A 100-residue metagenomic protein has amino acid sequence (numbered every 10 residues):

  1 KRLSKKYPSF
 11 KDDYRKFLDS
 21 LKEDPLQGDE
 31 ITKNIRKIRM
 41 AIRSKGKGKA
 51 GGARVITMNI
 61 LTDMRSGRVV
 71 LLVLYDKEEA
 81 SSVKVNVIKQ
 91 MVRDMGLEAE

Functional and structural regions predicted by a protein language model:
K1-D13: Arg/Lys-rich, positively charged N-terminal/basic patches that mediate binding to nucleic acids
L3-S4, P25, E79: Short amphipathic alpha-helical interaction patches enriched in hydrophobic/aromatic residues with interspersed Lys/Arg
P8-K11, D29-T32, A50, S82 (+1 more regions): Non-catalytic, surface-exposed connector residues within folded enzymatic/regulatory domains
S20-K47: A short, surface-exposed loop/turn module that caps and links secondary-structure elements
K33, A53-R54, V69-V70: Structural motif
K49-L61: A short, structured beta-strand/loop element
M58-E100: Enriched for short, Lys/Arg-rich terminal
